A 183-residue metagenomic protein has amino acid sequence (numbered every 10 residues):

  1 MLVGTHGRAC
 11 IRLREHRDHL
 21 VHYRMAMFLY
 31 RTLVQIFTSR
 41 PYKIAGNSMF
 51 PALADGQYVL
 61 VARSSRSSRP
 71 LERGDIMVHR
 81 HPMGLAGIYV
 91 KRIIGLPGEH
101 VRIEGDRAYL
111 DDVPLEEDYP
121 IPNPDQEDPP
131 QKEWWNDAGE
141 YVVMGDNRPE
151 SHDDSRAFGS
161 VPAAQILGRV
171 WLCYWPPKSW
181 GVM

Functional and structural regions predicted by a protein language model:
M1-V90, L96, G159-M183: Protein maturation boundaries and topogenic segments
S48, A62, R80-H81, L85-K91 (+2 more regions): Acidic/glycine-rich C-terminal interaction modules and beta/coil loop segments that lie outside canonical DNA-binding
